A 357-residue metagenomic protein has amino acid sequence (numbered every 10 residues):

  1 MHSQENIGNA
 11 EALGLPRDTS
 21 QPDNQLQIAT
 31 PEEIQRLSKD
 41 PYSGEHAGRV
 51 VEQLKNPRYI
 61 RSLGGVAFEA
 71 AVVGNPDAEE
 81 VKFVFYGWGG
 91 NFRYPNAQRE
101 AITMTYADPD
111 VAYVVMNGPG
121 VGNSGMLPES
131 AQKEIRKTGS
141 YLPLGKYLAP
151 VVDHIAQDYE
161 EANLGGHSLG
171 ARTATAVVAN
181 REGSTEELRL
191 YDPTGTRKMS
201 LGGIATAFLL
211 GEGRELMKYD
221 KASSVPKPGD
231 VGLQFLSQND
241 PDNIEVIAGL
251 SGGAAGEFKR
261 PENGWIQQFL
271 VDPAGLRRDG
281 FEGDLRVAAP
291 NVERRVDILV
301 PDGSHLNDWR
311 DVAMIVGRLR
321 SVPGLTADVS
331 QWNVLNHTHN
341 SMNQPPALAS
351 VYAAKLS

Functional and structural regions predicted by a protein language model:
E79-G87: Short beta-strand element of the alpha/beta-hydrolase
W88-I102: The serine-hydrolase catalytic nucleophile loop
T105-E129: Conserved alpha/beta-hydrolase
Y141-A162: Conserved acidic catalytic loop of the alpha/beta-hydrolase fold
G166-A174: Gly/Ala-rich beta-loop-alpha elbow adjacent to hydrolase catalytic centers
R172, A179, L188-Y219: Flexible "cap/lid" loop of the alpha/beta hydrolase fold
F258-G324: Conserved serine/cysteine hydrolase catalytic core
W332-A347: Catalytic histidine-centered segment of alpha/beta-hydrolase-like enzymes
